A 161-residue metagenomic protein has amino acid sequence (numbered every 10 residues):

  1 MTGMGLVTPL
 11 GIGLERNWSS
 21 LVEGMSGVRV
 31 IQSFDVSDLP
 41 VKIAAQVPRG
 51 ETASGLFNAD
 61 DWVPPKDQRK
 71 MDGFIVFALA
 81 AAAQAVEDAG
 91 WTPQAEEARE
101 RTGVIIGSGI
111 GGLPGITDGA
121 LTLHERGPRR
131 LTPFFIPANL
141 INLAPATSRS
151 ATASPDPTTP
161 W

Functional and structural regions predicted by a protein language model:
M1-I110, G115-P157: Conserved "HGTGT" condensation-loop signature of ketosynthase/thiolase-family condensing enzymes that catalyze
